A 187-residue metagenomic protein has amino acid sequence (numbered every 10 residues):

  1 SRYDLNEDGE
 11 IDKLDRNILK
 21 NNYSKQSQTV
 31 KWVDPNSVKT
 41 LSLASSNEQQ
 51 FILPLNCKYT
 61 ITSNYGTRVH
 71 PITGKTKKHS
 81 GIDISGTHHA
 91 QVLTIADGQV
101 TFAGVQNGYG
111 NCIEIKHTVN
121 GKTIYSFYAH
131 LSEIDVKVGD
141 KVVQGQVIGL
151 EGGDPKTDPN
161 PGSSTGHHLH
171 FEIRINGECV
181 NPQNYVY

Functional and structural regions predicted by a protein language model:
S1-D34: Cellulosome-associated attachment modules in secreted, modular CAZymes
L5, I82-I84, I113, F171: Glycine-rich beta-solenoid repeat tracts in large extracellular/virion proteins
E10, Q91-T94, D135, K141: Residue-level "contact hotspot" at macromolecular interaction interfaces
L14, I18, T60, H130 (+3 more regions): Extracytoplasmic/secreted proteins, especially bacterial periplasmic and envelope-associated proteins
K31-N111, Q144: Surface-exposed, glycine-biased beta-strand/turn segments
S63, G86, F102, H130-E133 (+1 more regions): A residue-level detector for short acidic-glycine micro-motifs
K77-H79, T94-D135, T157-L169: Zn2+-dependent peptidoglycan hydrolase active-site motif and core
N111-H117, D140-Y187: Conserved, short, structured surface segments that act as functional micro-motifs
